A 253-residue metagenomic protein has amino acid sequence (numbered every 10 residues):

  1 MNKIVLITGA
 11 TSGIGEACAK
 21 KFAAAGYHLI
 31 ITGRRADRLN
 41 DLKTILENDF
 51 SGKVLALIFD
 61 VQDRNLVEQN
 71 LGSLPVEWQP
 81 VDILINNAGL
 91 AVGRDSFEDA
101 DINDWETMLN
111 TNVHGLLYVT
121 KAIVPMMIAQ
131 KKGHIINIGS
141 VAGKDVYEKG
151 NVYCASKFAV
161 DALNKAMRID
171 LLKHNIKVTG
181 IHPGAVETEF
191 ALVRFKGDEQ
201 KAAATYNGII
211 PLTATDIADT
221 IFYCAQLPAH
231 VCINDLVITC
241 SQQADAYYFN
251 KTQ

Functional and structural regions predicted by a protein language model:
T11-G13: Conserved glycine-rich cofactor-binding loop
Y27-D41: Conserved glycine-rich Rossmann-like NAD(P)H-binding loop of the short-chain dehydrogenase/reductase
D37, I58-N70, I102: The beta1-alpha1 cofactor-binding region of Rossmann-like NAD(H)/NADP(H)-dependent oxidoreductases
D95-F97, D104-E106: Substrate-binding pocket helix/loop in short-chain dehydrogenase/reductase
T120, S156: Active-site helix of classical SDR
S140: Residue(s) in the substrate-gating loop at a strand-loop-helix junction that position the organic substrate next
G180-I181, T188, Q200-Y247: C-terminal helical subdomain
